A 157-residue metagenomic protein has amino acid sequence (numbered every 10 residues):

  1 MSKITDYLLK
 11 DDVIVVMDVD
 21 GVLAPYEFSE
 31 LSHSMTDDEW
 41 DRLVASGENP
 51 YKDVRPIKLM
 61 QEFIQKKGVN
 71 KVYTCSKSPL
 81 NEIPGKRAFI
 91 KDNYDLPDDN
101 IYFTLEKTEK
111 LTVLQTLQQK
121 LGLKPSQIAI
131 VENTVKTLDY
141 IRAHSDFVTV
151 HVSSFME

Functional and structural regions predicted by a protein language model:
S2, L8-V16, D20-F89: Alpha-helical substrate-recognition element adjacent to the catalytic core
I14, K110-K136, I141: Conserved Lys-Pro-Asp/Glu-containing loop-to-beta segment of HAD-superfamily phosphomonoesterases, centered on
G68, L96-P97, A143-F147: Short, structured coil segments at secondary-structure junctions
N70-K71, Q127, V148: Residues at the starts of beta-strands that form the adenosine-phosphate
Y73-S76, I130, H151: Structural beta-sheet core signal
C75-L80, R87, N93-V113: A short, structured active-site edge motif that brings together acidic residues
L80-P84, K136-D139, E157: Short, charged/polar "capping" segments at the starts of alpha-helices and the immediately preceding loops
R142-E157: Acidic, PIN/NYN-like endoribonuclease modules and their adjacent C-terminal/linker elements
